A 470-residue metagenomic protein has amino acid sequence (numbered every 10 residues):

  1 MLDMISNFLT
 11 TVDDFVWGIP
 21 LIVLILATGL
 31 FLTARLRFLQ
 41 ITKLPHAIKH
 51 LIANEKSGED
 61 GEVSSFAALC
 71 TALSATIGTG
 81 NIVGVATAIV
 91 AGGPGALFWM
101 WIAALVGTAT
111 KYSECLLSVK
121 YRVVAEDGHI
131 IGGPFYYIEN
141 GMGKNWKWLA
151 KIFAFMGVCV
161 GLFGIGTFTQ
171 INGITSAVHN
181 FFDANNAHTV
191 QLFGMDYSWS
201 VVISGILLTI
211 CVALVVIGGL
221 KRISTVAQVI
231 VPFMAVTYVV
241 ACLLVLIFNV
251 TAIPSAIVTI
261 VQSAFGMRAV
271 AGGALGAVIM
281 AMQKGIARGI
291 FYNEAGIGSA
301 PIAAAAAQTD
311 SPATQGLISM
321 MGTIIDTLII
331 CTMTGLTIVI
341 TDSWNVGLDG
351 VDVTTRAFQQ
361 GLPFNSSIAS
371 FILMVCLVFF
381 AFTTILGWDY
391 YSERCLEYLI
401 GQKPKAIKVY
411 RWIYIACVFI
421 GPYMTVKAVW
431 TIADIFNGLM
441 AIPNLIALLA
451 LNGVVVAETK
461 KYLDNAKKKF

Functional and structural regions predicted by a protein language model:
M1-T79, I89-A96, G107, F419 (+1 more regions): N-terminal alpha-helical transmembrane segments of multi-pass membrane transport and channel/translocase proteins
I5, R35-Q40, G80-V85, G161-I174 (+6 more regions): Transmembrane helix-loop junctions in multi-pass membrane proteins
L24-F31, L39-I48, I171-V178, S200-V261 (+2 more regions): Membrane-interface loop-to-helix entry segments
T28, L32-T33, S74, A103-G128 (+4 more regions): Helix-loop-helix module between adjacent transmembrane segments
T33, E114-Y121, E126, C242-T259 (+4 more regions): Extracellular/periplasmic helix-exit of transmembrane alpha-helices
F38-S65, T87-I89, G93-L97, W101 (+5 more regions): Flexible loop linkers connecting adjacent transmembrane helices in multi-pass alpha-helical membrane transporters
S57-E62, G93-I102, N140-I152, N186-G194 (+2 more regions): Membrane-interface alpha-helices at helix entry/exit sites of multi-pass transporters
G58-A91, L117-G141, I152-F155, C159 (+2 more regions): Alpha-helical membrane segments and immediately flanking helix-loop junctions that form or couple to the substrate/ion
